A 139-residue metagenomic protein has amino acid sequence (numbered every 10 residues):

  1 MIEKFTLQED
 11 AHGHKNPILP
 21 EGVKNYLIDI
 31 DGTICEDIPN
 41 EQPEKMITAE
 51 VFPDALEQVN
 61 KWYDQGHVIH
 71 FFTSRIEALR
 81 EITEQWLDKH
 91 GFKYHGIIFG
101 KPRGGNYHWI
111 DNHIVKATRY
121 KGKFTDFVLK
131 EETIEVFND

Functional and structural regions predicted by a protein language model:
M1-D139: HAD-like aspartate-dependent phosphatase fold
